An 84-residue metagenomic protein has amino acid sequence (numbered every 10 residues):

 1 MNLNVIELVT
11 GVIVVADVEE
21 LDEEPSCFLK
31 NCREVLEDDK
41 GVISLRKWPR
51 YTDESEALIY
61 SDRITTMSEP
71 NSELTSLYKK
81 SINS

Functional and structural regions predicted by a protein language model:
M1-S84: Conserved RNA-binding domains used in RNP assembly and mRNA/RNA metabolism
